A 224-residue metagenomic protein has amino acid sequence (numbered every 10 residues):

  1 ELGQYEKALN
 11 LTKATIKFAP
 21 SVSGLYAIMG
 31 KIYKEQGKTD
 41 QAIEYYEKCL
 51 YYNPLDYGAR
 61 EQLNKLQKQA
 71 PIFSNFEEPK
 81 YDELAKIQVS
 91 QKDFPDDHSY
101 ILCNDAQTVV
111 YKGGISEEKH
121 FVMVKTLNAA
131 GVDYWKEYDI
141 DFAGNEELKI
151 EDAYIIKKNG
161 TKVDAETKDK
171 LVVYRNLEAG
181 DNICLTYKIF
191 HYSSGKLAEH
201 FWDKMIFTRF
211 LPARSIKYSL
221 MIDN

Functional and structural regions predicted by a protein language model:
L2-A14, Q36-Y45: Structural signature of tandem alpha-helical TPR/SEL1-like repeats, specifically the intra-repeat loop/turn
K13-K17, K48-Y51: Conserved structural position within tetratricopeptide repeats
S23-N224: Beta-strand-rich, non-transmembrane domain signature
